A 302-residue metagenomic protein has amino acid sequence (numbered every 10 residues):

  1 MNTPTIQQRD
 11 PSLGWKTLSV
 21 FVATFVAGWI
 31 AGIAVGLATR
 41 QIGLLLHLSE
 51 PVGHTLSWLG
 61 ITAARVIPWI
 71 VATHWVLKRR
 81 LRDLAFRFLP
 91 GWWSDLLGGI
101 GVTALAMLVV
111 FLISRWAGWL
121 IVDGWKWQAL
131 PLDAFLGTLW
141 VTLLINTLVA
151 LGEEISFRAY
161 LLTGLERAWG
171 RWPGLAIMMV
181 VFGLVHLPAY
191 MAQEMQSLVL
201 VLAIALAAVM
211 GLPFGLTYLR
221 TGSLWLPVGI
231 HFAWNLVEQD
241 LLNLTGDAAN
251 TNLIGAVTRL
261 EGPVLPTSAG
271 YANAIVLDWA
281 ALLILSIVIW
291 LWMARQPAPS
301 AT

Functional and structural regions predicted by a protein language model:
M1-L13: Short, Lys/Arg-rich, polar N-terminal cytosolic tail immediately upstream of the first transmembrane signal-anchor
L18-V22, L56, L96-G101, L139-W140 (+4 more regions): Hydrophobic alpha-helical transmembrane segments
A23-A34, R65-V71, T103-F111, I275-A294: Hydrophobic core of alpha-helical transmembrane segments in multi-pass integral membrane proteins
T24-I30, G60-I61, L97-L108, S223-L244: Hydrophobic alpha-helical membrane-insertion segments
V35-L56, L81-G152, L162, R167: Juxtamembrane helix-loop-helix connectors linking adjacent transmembrane helices in multi-pass membrane enzymes
W75, F232-T302: C-terminal membrane module of polytopic membrane proteins
G152-M178, L219-S223: Membrane-interface helix/loop boundary segments of multi-pass membrane proteins
R171-L187, A208: Small-polar-interrupted transmembrane alpha-helices in polytopic inner-membrane proteins
